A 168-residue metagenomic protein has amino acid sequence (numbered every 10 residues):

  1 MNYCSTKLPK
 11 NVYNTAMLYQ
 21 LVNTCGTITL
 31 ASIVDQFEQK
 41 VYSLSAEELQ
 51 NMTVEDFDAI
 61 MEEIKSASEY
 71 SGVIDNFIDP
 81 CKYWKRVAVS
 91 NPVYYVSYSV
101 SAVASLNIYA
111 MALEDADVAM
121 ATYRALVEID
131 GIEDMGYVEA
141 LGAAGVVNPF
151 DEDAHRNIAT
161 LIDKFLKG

Functional and structural regions predicted by a protein language model:
M1-G26: Zinc-dependent metallopeptidase catalytic helix centered on the HExxH motif and its immediate flanking segment
N2-Y3, K7, A31, D35 (+2 more regions): C-terminal, non-catalytic "cap/extension" segments appended to globular domains
L21-T27, S32, K40: Long, K/E/R/D-enriched contiguous segments that form extended
